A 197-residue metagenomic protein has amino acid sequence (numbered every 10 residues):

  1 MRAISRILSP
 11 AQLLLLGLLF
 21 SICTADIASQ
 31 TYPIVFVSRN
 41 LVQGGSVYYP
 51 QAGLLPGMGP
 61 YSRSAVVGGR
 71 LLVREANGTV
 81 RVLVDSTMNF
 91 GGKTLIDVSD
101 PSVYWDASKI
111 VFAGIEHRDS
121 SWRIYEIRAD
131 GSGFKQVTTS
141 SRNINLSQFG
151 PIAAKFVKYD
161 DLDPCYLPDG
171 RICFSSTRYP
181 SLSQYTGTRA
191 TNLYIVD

Functional and structural regions predicted by a protein language model:
M1-L8: N-terminal secretory signal peptides that target proteins for export/translocation
P10-I22: Bacterial N-terminal signal peptides
D26-D197: Sequence signature of WD/YWTD-type beta-propeller architectures
